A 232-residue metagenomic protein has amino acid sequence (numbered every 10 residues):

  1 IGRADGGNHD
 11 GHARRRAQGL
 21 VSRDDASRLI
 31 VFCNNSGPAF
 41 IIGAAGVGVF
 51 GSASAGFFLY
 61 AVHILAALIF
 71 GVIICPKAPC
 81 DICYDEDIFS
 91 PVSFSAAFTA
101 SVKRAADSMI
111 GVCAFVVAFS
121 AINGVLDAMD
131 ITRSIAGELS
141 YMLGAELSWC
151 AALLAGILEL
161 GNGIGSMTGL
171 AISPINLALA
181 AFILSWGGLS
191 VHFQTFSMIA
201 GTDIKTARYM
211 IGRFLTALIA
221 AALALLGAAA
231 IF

Functional and structural regions predicted by a protein language model:
I1-F50, L153-L170, L177-T202: Alpha-helical membrane segments and immediately flanking helix-loop junctions that form or couple to the substrate/ion
A39, I64-L68, S173-F232: C-terminal transmembrane helix pair
F40, A67, G71, S108-S120 (+3 more regions): Hydrophobic alpha-helical transmembrane segments in multi-pass membrane proteins
V47-G56, L170-P174, A229-F232: Helix-coil boundary and interhelical linker segments in multi-pass alpha-helical membrane proteins
S52-A53, G71, C75-C83, A128 (+2 more regions): Transmembrane helix-loop junctions in multipass membrane proteins, especially transporters and channels
A55-G71: Alpha-helical transmembrane segments
A78-R104, G137: Intrinsically disordered, low-complexity non-transmembrane regions of multi-pass membrane transporters
V102-A180: Transmembrane helical segments that form the transport core of multi-pass membrane transport proteins
